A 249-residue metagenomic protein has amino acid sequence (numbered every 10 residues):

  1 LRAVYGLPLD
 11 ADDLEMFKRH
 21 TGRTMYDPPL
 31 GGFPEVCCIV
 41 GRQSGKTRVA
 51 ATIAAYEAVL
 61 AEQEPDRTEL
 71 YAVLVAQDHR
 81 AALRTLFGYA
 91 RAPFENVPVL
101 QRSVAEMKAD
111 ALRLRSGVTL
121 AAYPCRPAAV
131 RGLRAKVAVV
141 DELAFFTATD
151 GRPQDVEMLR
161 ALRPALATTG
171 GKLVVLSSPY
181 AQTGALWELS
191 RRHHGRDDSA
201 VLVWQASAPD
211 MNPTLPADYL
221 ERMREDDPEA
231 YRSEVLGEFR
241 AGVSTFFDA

Functional and structural regions predicted by a protein language model:
L1-A249: Phosphate/NTP-binding elements of NTP-utilizing enzymes
